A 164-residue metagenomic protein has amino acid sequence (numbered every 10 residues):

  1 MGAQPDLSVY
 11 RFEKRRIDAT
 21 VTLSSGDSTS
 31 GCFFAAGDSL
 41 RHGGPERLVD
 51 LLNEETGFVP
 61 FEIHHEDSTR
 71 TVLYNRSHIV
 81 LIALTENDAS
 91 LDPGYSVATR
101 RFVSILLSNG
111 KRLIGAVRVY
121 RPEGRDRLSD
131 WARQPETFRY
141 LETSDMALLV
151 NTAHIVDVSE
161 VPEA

Functional and structural regions predicted by a protein language model:
G2-A164: Conserved RNA-binding domains used in RNP assembly and mRNA/RNA metabolism
